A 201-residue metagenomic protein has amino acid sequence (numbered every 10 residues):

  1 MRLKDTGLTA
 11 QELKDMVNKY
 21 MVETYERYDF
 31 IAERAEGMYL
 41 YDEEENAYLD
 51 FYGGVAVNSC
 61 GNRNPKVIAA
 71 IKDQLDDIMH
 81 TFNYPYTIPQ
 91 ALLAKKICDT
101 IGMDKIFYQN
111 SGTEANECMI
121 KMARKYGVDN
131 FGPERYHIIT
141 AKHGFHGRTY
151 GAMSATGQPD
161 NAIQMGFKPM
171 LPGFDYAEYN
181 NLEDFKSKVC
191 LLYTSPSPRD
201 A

Functional and structural regions predicted by a protein language model:
M1-E36, E178: Active-site-adjacent loop/helix segments that line or gate small-molecule/cofactor pockets in enzymes
T6, A47-P133, G147: Glycine-rich loop-to-alpha-helix module at the N-terminal edge of alpha/beta enzyme cores
F30-D50: Active-site and channel-lining beta-strand-loop segments that bind or position nucleotide-derived/phosphorylated
A32, R63, P89, A177-N180: Short secondary-structure boundary/capping elements
Y41, C60-N62, S154-T156: Short beta-strand-to-turn element immediately C-terminal to the catalytic PLP-Schiff-base lysine in fold type I
E44, Y52, G112, K142 (+1 more regions): Anionic group-transfer/hydrolysis microenvironments
K95-L192: PLP-dependent aspartate aminotransferase-fold enzymes
Y193-A201: Single conserved hydrophobic/aromatic residue that forms the stacking wall/gate of nucleotide- or nucleobase-binding
